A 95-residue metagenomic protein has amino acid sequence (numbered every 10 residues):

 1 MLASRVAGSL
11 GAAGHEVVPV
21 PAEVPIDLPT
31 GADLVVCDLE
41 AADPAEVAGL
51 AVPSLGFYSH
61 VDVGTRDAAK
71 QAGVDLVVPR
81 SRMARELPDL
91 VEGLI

Functional and structural regions predicted by a protein language model:
M1-V24: Short, charged N-terminal beta->alpha structural module
S4, D67, R85: Alpha-helical elements of the RecA-like P-loop NTPase motor core of helicases
G11-V17, A32-V35, A51-L55, G73-D75: Active-site regions of enzymes building and remodeling cell-envelope glycoconjugates
A22-L34: Acidic, metal-coordinating helix/loop segments flanking the phosphotransfer/catalytic sites of two-component signaling
G31, A69, V78-P79: Low-complexity intrinsically disordered segments
D38-G73: Mid-chain, well-packed structural core segment of small domains
G73-R85: Output/docking surface of receiver
D89-I95: Receiver (REC) domain switch/output surface
